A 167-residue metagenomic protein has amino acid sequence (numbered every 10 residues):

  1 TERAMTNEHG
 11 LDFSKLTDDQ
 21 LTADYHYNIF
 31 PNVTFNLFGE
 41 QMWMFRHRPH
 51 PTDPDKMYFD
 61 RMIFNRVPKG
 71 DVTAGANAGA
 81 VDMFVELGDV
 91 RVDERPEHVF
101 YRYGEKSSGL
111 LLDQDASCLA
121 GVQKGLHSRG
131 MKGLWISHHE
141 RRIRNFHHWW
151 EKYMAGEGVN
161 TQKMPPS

Functional and structural regions predicted by a protein language model:
T1-S167: C-terminal catalytic domain of Rieske-type non-heme iron oxygenases
